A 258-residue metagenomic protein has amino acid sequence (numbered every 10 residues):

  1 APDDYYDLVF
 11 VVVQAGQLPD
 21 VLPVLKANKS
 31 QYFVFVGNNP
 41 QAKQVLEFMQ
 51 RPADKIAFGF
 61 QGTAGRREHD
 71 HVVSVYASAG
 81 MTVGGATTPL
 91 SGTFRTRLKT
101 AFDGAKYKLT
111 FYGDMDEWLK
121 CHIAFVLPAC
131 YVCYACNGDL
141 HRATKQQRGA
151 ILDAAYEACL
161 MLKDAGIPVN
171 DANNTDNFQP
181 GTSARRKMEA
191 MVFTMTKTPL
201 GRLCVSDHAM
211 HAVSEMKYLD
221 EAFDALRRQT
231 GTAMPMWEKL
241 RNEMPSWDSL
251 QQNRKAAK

Functional and structural regions predicted by a protein language model:
A1-V73: Rossmann-like NAD(P)(H) cofactor-binding subdomain of soluble oxidoreductases
Q41-H122: Rossmann-fold dinucleotide-binding core
V72-G85, Y134-K145, P199-M210: Helix-loop-beta segment of a Rossmann-like dinucleotide-binding subdomain
S91, Q147, I151, A212 (+1 more regions): Aromatic-acidic/polar surface patches that form glycan- and anion
R97, A101, G149-D164, Y218: A non-catalytic, amphipathic alpha-helix used as a structural packing/dimerization or gating element in enzyme scaffolds
T110, L140-K145, L226-A233: Inter-helical turn/loop segments and adjacent helix faces that build the functional surface of alpha-helical bundle
D116-C159: Active-site-proximal catalytic alpha-helix in oxidoreductases
Y156, K163-K258: NAD(P)-dependent Rossmann-like dehydrogenase/reductase catalytic/cofactor-binding core
